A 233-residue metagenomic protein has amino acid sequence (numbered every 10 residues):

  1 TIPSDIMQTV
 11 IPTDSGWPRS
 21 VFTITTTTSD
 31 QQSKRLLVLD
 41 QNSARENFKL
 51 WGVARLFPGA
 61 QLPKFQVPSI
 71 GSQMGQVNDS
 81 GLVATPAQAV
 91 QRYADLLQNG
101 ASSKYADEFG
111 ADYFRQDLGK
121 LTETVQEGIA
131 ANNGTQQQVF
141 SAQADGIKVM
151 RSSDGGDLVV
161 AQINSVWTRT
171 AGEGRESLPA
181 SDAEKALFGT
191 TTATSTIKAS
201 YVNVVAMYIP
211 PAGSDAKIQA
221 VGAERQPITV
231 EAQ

Functional and structural regions predicted by a protein language model:
T1, F65-T135: Core segments of small alpha/beta cavity-forming domains
I2-R35, G134-A180: Surface-exposed, charged secondary-structure patches
P3-I6, I129-N132, K185-T190: Short Pro/Gly-enriched beta-strand edge/turn motifs at strand-loop
S15-V21, S29-Q91, D154-V160, D182 (+1 more regions): Short beta-strand edge/turn micro-motifs at domain boundaries
Q98, N164, A212: Residue-level marker of positions within ordered structural domains that often coincide with functionally constrained
